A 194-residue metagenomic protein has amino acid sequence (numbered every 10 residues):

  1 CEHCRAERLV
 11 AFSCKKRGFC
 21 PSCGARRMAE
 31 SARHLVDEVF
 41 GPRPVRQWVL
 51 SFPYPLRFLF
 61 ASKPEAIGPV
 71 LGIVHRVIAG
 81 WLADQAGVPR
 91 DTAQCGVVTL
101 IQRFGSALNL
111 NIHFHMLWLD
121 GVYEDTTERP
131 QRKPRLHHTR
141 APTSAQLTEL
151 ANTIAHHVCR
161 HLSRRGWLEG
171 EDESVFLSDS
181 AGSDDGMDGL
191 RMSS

Functional and structural regions predicted by a protein language model:
E2-S194: Beta->alpha loop/short-helix hinge microenvironment recognizer with preference for catalytic Tyr/His contexts
